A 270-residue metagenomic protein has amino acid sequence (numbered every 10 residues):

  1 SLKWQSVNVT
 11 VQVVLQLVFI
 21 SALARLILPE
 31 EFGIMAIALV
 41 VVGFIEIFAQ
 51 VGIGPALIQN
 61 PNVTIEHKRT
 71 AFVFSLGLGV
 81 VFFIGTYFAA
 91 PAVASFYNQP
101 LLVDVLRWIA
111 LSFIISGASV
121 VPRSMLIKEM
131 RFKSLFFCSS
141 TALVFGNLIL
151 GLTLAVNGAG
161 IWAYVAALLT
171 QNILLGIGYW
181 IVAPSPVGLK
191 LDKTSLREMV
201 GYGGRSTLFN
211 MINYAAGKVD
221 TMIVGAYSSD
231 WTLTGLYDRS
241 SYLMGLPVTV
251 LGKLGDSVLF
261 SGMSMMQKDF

Functional and structural regions predicted by a protein language model:
S1-L17, P55-I58, N62-T70, L102 (+3 more regions): N-terminal membrane topogenesis motif
S1-V51, L76-Y87, S112, A142-G151 (+2 more regions): Signature of the first transmembrane helix
L17-E31, A94-F96, A155-N157, Y214-L246 (+1 more regions): Helix-terminus/linker motif at the lipid-water interface of multi-pass membrane proteins
E46-I65, I127-K128, S240, M244-F270: Helix-loop junctions and terminal segments of transmembrane helices in multi-pass membrane transport/translocation
G54, V81-Q99: Short membrane-interface helical motifs at transmembrane helix boundaries in multi-pass membrane transporters
A56-I65, I115-S139, L152, V156 (+3 more regions): Membrane-interface junctions at transmembrane-helix termini in multi-pass inner-membrane proteins
V103-A110, C138-P184, E198-G203, F209 (+1 more regions): Hydrophobic alpha-helical transmembrane segments
K133, I161, I177-M222, Y227 (+2 more regions): Interhelical loop/hinge segments that connect adjacent transmembrane helices in multipass membrane
